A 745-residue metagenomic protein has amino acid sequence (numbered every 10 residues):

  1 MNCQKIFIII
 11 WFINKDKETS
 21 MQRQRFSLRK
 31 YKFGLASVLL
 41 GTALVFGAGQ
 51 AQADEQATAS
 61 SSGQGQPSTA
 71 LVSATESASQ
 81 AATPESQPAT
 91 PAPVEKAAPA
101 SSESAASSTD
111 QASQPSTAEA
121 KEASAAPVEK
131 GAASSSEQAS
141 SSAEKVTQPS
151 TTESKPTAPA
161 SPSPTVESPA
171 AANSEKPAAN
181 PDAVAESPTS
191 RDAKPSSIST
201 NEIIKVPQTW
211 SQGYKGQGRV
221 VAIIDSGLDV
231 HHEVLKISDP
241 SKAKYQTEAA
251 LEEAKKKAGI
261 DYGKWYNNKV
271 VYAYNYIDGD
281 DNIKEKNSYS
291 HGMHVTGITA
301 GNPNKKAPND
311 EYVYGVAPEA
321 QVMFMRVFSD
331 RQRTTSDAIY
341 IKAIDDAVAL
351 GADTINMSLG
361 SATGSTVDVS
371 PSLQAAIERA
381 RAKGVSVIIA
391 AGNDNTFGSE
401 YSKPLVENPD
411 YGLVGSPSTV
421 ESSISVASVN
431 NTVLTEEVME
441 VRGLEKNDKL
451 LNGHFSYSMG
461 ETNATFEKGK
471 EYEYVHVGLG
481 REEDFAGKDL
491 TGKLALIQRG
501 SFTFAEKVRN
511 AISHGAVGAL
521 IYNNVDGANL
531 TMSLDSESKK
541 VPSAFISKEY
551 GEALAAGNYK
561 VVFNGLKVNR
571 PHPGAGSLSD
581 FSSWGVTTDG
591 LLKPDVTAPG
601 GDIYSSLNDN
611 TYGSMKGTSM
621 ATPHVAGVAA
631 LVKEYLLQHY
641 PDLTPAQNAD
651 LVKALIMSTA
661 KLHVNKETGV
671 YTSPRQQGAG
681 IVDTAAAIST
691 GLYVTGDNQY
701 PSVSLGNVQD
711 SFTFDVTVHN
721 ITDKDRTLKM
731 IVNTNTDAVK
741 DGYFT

Functional and structural regions predicted by a protein language model:
M1-Q24, G49-S197, D410: Low-complexity, acidic Ser/Thr/Pro-rich repeat tracts that form intrinsically disordered stalk/linker regions of very
T189-I223, G227-P240, I277-H291, P409 (+4 more regions): N-terminal domain-start motif of subtilase-like serine proteases
S196, V322, I344-V367, A390-A391 (+3 more regions): Short acidic, glycine-rich surface-loop motifs adjacent to enzyme active sites
Q208-A273, D278-T334, A382, T419-S423 (+3 more regions): Subtilisin-like serine protease catalytic core
E233-K236, Y262, N393-P594, N608: Structured lumen-facing ectodomains of secretory-pathway proteins
I237-D239, D723-D741: Short acidic, flexible loop segments centered on an aromatic residue
I298-T299, V327-F328, T354, G500 (+2 more regions): Hydrolase catalytic cores
S577-S582, T684-R726: Beta-sheet-dominated interaction scaffolds and their linkers
